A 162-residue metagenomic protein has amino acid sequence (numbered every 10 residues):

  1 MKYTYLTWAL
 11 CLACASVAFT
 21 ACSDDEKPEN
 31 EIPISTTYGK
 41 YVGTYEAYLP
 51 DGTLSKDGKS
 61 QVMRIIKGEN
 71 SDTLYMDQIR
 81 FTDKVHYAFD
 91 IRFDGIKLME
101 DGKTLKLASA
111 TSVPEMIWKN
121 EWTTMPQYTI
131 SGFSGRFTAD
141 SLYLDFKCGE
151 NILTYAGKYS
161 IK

Functional and structural regions predicted by a protein language model:
K2-L6, C11, A15-T44, I152-K162: Bacterial Sec-dependent N-terminal signal peptides
N30-R64: N-terminal leader/targeting helix
I34-V42, E69-Y75, D101-V113, D140-Y143: Short, hydrophobic/aromatic-rich segments at coil-to-beta transitions
G39, K59, D72, Y87 (+3 more regions): Residues at beta-strand starts and edge strands
Y45-S55, T82-H86, E115-T124, L144-G157: Flexible, membrane-facing loop/turn or short amphipathic-helix motifs that contact lipid bilayers or gate lipid-binding
T53-K97: N-terminal glycine/threonine-rich, aromatic-flanked beta-hairpin/loop signature
A88-G102, A139-K162: Edge beta-strand at a domain terminus
K106-D145: Acidic, glycine-rich flexible loop segments
